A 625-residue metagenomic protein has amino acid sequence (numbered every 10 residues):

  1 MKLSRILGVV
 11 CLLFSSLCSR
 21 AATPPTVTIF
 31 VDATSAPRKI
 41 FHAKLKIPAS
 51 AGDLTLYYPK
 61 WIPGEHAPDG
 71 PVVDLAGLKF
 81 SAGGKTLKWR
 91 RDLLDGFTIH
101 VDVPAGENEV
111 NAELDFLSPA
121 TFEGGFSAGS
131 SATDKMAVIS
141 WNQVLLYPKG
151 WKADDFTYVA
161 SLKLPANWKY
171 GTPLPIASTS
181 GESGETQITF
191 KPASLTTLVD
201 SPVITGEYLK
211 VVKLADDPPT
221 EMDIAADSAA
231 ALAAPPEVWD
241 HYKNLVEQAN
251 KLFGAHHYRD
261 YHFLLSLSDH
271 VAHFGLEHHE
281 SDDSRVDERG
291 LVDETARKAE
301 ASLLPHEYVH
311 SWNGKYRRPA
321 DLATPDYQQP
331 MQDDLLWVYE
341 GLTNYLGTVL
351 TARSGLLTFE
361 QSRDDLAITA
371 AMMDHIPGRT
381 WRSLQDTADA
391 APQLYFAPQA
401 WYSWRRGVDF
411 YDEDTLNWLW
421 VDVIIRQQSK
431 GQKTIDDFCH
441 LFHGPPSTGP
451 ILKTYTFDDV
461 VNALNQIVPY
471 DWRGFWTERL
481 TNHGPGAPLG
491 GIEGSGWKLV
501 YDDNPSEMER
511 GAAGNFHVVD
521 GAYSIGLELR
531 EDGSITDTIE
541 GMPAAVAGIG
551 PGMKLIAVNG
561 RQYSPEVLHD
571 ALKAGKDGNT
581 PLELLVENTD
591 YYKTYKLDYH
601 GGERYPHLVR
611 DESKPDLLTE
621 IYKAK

Functional and structural regions predicted by a protein language model:
M1-L7: Bacterial N-terminal signal peptides that target proteins for export
L7-S16: Bacterial N-terminal signal peptides
L17-A21: Sec/Tat signal peptide C-region and signal peptidase I cleavage site
A22-W61, N142-Q143: Early extracytoplasmic/domain-onset interaction patches
T34, K46-P48, P63, P68-G77 (+3 more regions): Non-catalytic architectural context of zinc metalloproteases
K210-L336, L342: Juxtacatalytic substrate-recognition/specificity segment
D282-L291, Y316-R317, Q328-W381, L585: Post-HExxH zinc-binding segment in Zn-dependent metallohydrolases
G347, L357-K625: C-terminal recognition in membrane/secretory proteostasis and scaffolding
